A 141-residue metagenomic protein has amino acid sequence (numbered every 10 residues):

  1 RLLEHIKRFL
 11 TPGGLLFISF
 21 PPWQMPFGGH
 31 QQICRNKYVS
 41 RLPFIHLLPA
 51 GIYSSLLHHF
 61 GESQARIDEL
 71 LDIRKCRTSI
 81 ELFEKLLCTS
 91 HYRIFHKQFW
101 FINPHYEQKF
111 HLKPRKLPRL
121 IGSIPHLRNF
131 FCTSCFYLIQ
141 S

Functional and structural regions predicted by a protein language model:
R1-H5, L15-Y137: S-adenosyl-L-methionine-dependent methyltransferase catalytic module, highlighting the catalytic core
L10-P12: Helix-to-beta-strand junctions that scaffold the AdoMet/dcAdoMet cofactor pocket in Class I SAM-dependent enzymes
I139-S141: Active-site beta-strand termini and strand-to-loop segments that position acidic
